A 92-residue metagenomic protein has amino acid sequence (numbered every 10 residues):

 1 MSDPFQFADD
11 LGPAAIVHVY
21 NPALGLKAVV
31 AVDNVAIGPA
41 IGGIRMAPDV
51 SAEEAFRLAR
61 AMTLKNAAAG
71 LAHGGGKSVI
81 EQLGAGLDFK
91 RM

Functional and structural regions predicted by a protein language model:
M1-M92: N-terminal ligand-binding/catalytic initiation module
